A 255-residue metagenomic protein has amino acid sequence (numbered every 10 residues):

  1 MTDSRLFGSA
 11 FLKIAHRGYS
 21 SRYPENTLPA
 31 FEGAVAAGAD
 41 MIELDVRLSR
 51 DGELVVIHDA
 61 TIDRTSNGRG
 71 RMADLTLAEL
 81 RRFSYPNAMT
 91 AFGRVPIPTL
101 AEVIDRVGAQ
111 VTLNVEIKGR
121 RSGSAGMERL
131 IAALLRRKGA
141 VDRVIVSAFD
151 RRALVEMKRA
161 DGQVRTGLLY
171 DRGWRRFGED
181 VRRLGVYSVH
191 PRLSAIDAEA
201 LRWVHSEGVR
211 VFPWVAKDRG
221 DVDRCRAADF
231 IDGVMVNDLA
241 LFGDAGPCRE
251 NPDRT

Functional and structural regions predicted by a protein language model:
M1-T255: Phosphate-group recognition and catalysis centered on beta-loop-alpha active-site segments
